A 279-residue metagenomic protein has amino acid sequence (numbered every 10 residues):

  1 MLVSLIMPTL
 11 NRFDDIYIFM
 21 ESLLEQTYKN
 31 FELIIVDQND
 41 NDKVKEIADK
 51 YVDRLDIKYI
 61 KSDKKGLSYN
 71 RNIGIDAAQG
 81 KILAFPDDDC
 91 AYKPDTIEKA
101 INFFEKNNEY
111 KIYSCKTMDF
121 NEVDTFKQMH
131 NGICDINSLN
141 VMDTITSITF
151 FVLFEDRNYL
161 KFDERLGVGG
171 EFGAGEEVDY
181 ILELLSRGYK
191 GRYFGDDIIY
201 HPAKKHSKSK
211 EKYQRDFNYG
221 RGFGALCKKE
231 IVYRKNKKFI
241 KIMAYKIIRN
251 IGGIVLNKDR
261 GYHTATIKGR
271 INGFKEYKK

Functional and structural regions predicted by a protein language model:
M1-E25: N-proximal low-complexity "stem/linker" segments adjacent to membrane-targeting elements
M20-K61: Acidic donor-binding segment of Leloir-type glycosyltransferases
S62-A78: Glycine-rich, basic loop-to-helix element that forms the pyrophosphate-binding segment of sugar-nucleotide handling
L83: Short aromatic/hydrophobic "clamp" motif used to bind/position activated sugar donors
D95-Q128: Conserved donor NDP-sugar-binding/catalytic core segment of glycosyltransferases
V168-L182: Acidic donor-binding loop at a coil-to-helix junction in glycosyltransferase catalytic cores that engages
G188-A203: Catalytic beta-strand/loop signature of glycosyltransferases that borders the donor
Q214-G222, K228, V232-K279: Non-catalytic, C-terminal membrane-associated alpha-helical segments of glycosyltransferases
